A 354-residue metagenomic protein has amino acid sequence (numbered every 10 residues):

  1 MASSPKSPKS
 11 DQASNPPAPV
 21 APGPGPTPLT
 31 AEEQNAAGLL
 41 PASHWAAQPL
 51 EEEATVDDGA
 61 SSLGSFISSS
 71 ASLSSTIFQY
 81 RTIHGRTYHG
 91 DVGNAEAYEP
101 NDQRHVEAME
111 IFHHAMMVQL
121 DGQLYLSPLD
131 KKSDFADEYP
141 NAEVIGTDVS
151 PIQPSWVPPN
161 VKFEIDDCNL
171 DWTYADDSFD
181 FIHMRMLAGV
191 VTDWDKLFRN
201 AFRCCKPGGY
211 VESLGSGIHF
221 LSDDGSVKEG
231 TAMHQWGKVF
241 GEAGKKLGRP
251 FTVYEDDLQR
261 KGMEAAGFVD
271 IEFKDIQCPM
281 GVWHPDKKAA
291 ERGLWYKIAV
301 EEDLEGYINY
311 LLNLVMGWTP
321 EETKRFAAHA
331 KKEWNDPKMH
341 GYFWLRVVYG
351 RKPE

Functional and structural regions predicted by a protein language model:
A2-E107: N-terminal auxiliary segments of SAM/dcSAM-dependent transferases
P5-Q12, P28-T30, A266-E354: C-terminal lobe and adjacent flexible extensions of AdoMet/dcAdoMet transferase-like proteins
T87-Y88, G93-A95, A136, V149-I152 (+7 more regions): Conserved beta-strand elements of beta-rich interaction domains across eukaryotes, especially beta-propellers
P100-S133: Conserved alpha-helix/loop element of class I SAM-dependent methyltransferases that forms part of the SAM/SAH-binding
K131-D177, F181, K196-R199: Class I SAM-dependent methyltransferase SAM/SAH-binding core
S178-M186, E212: Short SAM/SAH-binding signature in class I
G189, Y210-E302, M316: Conserved catalytic/acceptor-binding region of the Class I
D195-E212: A short glycine-rich, Lys/Arg-flanked "PGG" loop and its adjoining helix->strand segment in the class I
